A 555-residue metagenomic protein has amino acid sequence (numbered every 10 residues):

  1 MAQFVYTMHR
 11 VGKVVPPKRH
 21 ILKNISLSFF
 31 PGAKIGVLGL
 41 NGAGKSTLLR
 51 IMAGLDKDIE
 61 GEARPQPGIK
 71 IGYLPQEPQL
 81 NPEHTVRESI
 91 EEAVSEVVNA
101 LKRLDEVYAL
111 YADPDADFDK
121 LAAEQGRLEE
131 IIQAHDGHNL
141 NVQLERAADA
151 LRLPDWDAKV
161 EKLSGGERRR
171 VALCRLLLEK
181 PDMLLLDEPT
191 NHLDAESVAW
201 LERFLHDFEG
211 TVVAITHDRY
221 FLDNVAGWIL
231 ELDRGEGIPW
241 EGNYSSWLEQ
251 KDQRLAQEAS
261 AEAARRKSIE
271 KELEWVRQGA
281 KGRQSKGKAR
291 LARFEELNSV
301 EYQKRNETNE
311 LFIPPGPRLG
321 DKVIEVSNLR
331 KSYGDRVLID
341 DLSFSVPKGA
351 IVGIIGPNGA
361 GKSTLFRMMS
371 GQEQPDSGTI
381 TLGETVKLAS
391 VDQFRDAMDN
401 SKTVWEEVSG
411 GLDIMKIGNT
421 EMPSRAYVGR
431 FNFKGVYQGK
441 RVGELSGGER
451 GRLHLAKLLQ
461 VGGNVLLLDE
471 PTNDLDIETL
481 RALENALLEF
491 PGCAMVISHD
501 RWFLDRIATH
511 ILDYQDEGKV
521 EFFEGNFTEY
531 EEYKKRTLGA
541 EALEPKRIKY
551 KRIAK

Functional and structural regions predicted by a protein language model:
M1-A263, E307, I313-K555: ABC ATP-binding cassette signature C-motif
Q250-R293, L297-K304: Intracellular alpha-helical coupling/juxtamembrane segments of multi-pass membrane proteins
